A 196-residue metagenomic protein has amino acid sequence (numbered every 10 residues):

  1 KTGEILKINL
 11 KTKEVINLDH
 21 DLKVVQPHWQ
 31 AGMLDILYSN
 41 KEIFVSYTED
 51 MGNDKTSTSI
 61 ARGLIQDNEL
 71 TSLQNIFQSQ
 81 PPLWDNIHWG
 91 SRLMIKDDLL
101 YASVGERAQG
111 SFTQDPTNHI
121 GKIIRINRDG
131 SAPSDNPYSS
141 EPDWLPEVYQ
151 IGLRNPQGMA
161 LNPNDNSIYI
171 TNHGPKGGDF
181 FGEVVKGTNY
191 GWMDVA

Functional and structural regions predicted by a protein language model:
K1-G110, G158-G174: Acidic, Gly/Ser/Thr-rich repeat motifs that build Ca2+-stabilized beta-propeller blades
A31-M33, E106-A196: Beta-propeller domain segments
